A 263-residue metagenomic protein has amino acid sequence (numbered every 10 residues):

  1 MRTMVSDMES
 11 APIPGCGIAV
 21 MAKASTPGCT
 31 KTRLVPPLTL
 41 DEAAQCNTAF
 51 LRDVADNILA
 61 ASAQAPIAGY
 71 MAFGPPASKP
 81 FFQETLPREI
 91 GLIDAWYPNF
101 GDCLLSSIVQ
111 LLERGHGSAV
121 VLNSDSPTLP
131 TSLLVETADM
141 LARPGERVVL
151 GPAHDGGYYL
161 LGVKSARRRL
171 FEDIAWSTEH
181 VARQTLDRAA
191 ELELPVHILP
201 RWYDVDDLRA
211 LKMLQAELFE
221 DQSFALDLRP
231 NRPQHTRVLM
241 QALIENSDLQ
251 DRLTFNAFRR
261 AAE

Functional and structural regions predicted by a protein language model:
M1-L34: N-terminal nucleotide-binding beta1-loop-alpha1 segment
N47-Q64: A short, N-terminal amphipathic alpha-helix
I67-P75: Short beta-strand/loop segment that forms part of the nucleotide-sugar
F81-S118: Short phosphate-binding loop-to-helix
G117-D125: Short beta-strand-to-loop acidic/aromatic patch adjacent to the donor-nucleotide binding site
L129-D155: Conserved donor-nucleotide/metal-binding helix-loop-beta segment in metal-dependent transferases, i.e., the alpha-helix
R168-L186: Short, glycine-/small-residue-rich phosphate/pyrophosphate-handling segment
Q184-E263: Conserved alpha/beta core of the MobA/IspD/sugar-nucleotide pyrophosphorylase nucleotidyltransferase superfamily
